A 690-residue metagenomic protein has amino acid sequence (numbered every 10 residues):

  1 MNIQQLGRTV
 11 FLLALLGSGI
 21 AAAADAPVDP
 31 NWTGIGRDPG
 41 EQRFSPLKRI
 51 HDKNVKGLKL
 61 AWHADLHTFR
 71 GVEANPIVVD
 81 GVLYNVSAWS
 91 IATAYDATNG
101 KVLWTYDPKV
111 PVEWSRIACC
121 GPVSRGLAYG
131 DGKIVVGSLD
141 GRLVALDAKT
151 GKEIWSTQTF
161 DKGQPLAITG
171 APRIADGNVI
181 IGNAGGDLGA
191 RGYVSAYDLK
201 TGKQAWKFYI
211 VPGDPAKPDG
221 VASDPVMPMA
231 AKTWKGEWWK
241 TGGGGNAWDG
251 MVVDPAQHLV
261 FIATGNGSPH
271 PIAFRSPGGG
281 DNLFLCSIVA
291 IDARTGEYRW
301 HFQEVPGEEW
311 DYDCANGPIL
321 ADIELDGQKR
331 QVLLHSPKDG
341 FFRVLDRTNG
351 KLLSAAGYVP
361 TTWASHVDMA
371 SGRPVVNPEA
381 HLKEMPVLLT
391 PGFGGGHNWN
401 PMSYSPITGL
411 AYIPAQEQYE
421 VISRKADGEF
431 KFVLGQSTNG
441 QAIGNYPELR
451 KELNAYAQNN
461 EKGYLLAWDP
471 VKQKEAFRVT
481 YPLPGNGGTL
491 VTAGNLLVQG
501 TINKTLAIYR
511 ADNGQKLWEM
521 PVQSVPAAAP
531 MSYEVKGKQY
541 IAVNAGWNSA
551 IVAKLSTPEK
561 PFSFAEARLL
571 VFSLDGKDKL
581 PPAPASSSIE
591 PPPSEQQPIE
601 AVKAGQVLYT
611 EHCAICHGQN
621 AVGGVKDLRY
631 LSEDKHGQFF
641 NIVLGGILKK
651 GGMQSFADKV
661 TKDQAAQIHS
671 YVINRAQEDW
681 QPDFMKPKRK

Functional and structural regions predicted by a protein language model:
A24-L60, D214-M227, R373-P378, L453-A455 (+1 more regions): Blade/loop signatures of beta-propeller domains
D29-P30, P584-A604, T610-H612, G651-K690: Flexible coil segments in periplasmic/lumen-exposed cytochrome c-class electron-transfer proteins
W32-G36, G71-I91, R116-R142, A167-R191 (+8 more regions): Repeat-blade elements of multi-bladed beta-propeller folds
R37, R347, C616-V622, L644 (+2 more regions): Detector for the c-type heme attachment site
A64-N75, T105-A128, E153-A171, Y209-G250 (+9 more regions): Extracytoplasmic beta-rich repeat domains
G192-K203, D281-T295, N349-G350, G463-P470 (+1 more regions): Beta-propeller blade signature
M531-S587: Blade-level signature of beta-propeller repeat domains, shared across WD40, Kelch, NHL, RCC1 and BNR/Asp-box propellers
G618-S655: Gly/Gly-Pro-rich "capping" loops immediately C-terminal to redox-active cysteine motifs in periplasmic/lumenal
